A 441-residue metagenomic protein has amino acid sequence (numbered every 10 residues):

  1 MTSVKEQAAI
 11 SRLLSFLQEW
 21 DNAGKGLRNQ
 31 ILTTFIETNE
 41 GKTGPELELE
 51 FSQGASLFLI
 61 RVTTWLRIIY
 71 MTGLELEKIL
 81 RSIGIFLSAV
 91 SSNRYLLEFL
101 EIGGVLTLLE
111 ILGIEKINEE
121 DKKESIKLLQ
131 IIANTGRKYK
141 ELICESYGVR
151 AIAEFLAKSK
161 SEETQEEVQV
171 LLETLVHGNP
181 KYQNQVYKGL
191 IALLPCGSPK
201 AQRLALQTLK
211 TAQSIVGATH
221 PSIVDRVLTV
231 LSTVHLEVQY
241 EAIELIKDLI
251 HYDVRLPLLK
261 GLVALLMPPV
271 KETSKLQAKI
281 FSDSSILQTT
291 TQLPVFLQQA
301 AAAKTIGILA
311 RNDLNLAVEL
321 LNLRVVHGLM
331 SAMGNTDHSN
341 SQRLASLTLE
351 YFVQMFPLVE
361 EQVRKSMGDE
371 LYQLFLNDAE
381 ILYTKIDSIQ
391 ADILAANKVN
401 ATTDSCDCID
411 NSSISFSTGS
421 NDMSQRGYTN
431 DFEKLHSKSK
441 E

Functional and structural regions predicted by a protein language model:
M1-T72, R81-I83, D248, V270-V295 (+2 more regions): Intrinsically disordered, low-complexity regulatory regions of large eukaryotic scaffold/signaling proteins
T2-I111, N118-E124, I132-E154, S161-E166 (+7 more regions): Elongated alpha-helical scaffolds that mediate protein-protein interactions in large eukaryotic proteins, primarily
K78, E124, E167, L204 (+4 more regions): Charged catalytic carboxylate motif
S82-F86, L128-I131, V170-T174, T208-T211 (+5 more regions): Core register positions within helices of long alpha-helical scaffolds
E110, A153-E154, A201, L329-A332 (+1 more regions): Eukaryote-specific, cytoplasm-facing alpha-helical/coiled-coil scaffolding segments in long proteins
I117, K158, P195-C196, T229-T233: Solenoid-like repeat scaffolds
A218, T233, D253, L293 (+1 more regions): A short glycine-/small-residue-rich loop at the edge of a beta-strand within enzyme catalytic domains
R226, E241, K260, A264-V270 (+2 more regions): Eukaryotic modular interaction domains in large regulatory/scaffold proteins
